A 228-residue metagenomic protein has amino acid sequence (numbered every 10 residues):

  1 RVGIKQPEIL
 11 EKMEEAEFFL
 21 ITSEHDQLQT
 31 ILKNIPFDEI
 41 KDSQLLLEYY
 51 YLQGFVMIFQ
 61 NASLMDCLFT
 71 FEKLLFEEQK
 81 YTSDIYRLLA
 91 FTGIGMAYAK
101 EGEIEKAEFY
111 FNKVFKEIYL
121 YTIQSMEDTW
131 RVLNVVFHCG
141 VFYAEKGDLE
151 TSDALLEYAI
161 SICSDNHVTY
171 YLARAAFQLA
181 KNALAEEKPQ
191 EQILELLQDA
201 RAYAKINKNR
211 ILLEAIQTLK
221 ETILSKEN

Functional and structural regions predicted by a protein language model:
R1, E191-N228: C-terminal non-catalytic interaction modules
R1-E8: Basic, Lys/Arg-rich alpha-helical nucleic-acid-recognition elements, primarily the DNA-binding modules of transcription
Q6, D42-L46, D84-R87, M126-W130 (+2 more regions): Residue signature of alpha-solenoid helical repeat architecture, marking inter-repeat boundaries and helix-start
E11-T22, E48-A62, L88-E103, V132-E145 (+2 more regions): Tandem amphipathic alpha-helical repeat scaffolds
F19-N34, I58-L75, I104-E117, D148-E157 (+1 more regions): Helix-turn-helix repeat elements of alpha-solenoid scaffolds
Q29-E39, E72-K80, N112-Q124, E157-V168 (+2 more regions): Amphipathic alpha-helical segments of tetratricopeptide repeats
S43, Y50-Q124, V136: Long amphipathic alpha-helical segments with strong coiled-coil/leucine-zipper propensity
G93-H167, L172, A185: Alpha-helical adaptor scaffolds
